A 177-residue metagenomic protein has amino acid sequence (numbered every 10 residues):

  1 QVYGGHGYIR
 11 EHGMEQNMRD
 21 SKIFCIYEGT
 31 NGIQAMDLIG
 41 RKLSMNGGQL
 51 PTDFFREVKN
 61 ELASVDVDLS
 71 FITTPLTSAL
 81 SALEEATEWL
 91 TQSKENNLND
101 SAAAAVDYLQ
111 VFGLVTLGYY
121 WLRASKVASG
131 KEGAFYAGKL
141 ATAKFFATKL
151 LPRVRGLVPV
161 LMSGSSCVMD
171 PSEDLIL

Functional and structural regions predicted by a protein language model:
Q1-D53, F145-I176: Alpha-helix capping/hinge segments and adjacent helical runs
K42-M45, N60-L177: C-terminal amphipathic alpha-helical interaction region
F54-V58: A hydrophobic, small-residue-rich beta->alpha segment in the mid-to-C-terminal subdomain of diverse proteins
